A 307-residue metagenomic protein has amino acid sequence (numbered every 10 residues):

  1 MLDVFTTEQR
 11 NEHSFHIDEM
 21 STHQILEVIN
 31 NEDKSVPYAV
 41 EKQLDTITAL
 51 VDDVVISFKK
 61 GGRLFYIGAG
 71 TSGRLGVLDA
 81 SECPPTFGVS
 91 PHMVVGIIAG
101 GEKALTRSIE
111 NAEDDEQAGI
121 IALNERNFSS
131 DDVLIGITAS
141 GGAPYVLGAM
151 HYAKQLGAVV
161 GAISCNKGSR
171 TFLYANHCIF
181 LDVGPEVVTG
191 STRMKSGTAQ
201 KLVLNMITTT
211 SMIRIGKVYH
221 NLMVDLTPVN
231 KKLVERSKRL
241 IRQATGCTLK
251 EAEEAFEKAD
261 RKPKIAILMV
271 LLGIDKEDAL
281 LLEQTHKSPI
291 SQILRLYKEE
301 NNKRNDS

Functional and structural regions predicted by a protein language model:
M1-A39: Cofactor-/ligand-binding subdomain signature composed of acidic, glycine-rich, tryptophan-containing flexible loops
E32-K42, S108, V133-G136: Short, basic, glycine/proline-bearing loop/turn elements
K42-S57: A short, well-structured juxtamembrane/interface segment
D45, A49, P144, T198 (+3 more regions): Charged, alpha-helix-enriched surfaces in structured cytosolic catalytic cores of large nucleotide-utilizing machines
S57-F58, A153: A generic structural signal for well-ordered alpha-helical segments
F65, A69-V203, T208-I215: Glycine-rich phosphate-binding loops that contact phosphosugars or nucleotide phosphates
S211-S307: Short, amphipathic alpha-helical interaction segments embedded in low-complexity terminal/linker regions of eukaryotic
